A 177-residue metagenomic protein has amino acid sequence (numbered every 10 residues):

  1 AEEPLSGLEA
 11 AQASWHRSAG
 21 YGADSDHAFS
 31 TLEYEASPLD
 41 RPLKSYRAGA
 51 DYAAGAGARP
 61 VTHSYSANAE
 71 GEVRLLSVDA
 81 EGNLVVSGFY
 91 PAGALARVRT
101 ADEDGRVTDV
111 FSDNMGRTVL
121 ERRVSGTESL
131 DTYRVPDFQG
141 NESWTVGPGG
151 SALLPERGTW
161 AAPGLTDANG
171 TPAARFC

Functional and structural regions predicted by a protein language model:
A1-C177: Beta-strand elements of repeat-based all-beta scaffolds
